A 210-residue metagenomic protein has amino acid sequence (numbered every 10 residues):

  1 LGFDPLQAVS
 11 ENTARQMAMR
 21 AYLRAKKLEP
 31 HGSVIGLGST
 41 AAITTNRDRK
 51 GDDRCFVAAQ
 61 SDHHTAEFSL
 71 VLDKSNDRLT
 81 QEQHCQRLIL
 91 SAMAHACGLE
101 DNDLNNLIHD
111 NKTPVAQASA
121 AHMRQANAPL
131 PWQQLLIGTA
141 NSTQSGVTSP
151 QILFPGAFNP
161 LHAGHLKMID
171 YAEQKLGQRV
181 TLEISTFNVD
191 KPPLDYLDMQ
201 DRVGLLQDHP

Functional and structural regions predicted by a protein language model:
L1, L28-P30, G36-P210: Nucleotidyltransferase catalytic core that binds NTPs
L1-S10: Glycine-rich, small/polar surface segments that engage phosphate groups of diverse ligands
V9-I35, S39: Glycine-rich, N-terminal phosphate-binding loop and its surrounding beta-alpha-beta segment
